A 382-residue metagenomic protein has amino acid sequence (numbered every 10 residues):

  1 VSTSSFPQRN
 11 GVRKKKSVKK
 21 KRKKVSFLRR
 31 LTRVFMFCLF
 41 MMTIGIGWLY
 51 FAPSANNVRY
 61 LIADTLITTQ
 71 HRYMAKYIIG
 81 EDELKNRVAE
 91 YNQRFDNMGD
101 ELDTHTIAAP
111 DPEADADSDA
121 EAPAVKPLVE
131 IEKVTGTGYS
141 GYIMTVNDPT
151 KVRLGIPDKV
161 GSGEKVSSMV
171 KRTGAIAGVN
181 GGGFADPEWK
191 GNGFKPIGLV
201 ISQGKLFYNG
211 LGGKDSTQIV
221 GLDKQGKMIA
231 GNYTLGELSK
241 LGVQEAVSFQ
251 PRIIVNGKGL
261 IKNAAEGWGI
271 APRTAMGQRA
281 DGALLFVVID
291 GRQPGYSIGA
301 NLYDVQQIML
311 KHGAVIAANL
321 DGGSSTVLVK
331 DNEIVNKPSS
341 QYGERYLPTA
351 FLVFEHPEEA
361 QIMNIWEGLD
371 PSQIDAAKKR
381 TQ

Functional and structural regions predicted by a protein language model:
S2-K15, K19-K20, L28, F40-Y50 (+5 more regions): Aspartic protease catalytic domain
S2-L211: Zymogen propeptides
R87, R94, M98, H105-P110 (+9 more regions): Mobile, glycine- and charge-enriched loop segments and immediately flanking short secondary-structure elements within
G155-I156, G231-N232, Q361-W366: Short, charged, solvent-exposed linker or helix-capping segments at domain edges/interfaces that act as flexible hinges
A177-G181, A230-G231, V255, I316-L320 (+1 more regions): General beta-strand structural signal in soluble alpha/beta enzymes
A185-E266: Active-site-adjacent helix-turn-beta-strand microarchitecture at beta-sheet edges that either contains or buttresses
G191-G210, K262-V315, L320, S325-K378: Conserved, well-ordered active-site substructure
